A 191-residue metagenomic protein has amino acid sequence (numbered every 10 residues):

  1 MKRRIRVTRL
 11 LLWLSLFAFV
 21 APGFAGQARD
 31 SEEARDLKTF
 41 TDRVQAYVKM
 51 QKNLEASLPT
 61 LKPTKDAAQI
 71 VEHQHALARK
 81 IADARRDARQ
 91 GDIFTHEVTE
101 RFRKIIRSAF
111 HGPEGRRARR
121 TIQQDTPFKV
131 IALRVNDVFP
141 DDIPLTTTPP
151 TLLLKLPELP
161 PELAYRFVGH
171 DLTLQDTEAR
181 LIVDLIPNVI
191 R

Functional and structural regions predicted by a protein language model:
M1-V7: N-terminal secretory signal peptides that target proteins for export/translocation
L11-P22: Bacterial N-terminal signal peptides
G23-A28: Boundary at the C-terminal end of the N-terminal hydrophobic targeting segment
R29-E33: Extended, charge-rich alpha-helical interface modules
R35-D42, P150, P157: Extracellular/luminal recognition modules and glycoprotein regions
L37-E97: Early exported N-terminus immediately downstream of N-terminal targeting peptides
Q74-T148: Mid-length scaffold segments of soluble, non-membrane domains
R120-R191: Amphipathic, charged alpha-helical segments and their helix-to-coil junctions in extracytoplasmic/peripheral assemblies
